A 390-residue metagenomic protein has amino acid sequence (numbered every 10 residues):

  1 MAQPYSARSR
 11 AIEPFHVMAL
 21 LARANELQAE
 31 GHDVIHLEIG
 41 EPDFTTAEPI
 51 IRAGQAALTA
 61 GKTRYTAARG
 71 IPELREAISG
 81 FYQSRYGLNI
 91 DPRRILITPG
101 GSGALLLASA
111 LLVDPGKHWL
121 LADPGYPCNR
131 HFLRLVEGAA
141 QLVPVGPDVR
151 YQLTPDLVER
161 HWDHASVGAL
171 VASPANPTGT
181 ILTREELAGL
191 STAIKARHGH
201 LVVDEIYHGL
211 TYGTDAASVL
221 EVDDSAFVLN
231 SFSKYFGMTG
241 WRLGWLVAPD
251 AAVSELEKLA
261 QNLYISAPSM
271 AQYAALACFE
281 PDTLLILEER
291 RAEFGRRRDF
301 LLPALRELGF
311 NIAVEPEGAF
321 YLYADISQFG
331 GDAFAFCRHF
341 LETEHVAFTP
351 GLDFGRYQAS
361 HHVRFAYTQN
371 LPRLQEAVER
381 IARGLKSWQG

Functional and structural regions predicted by a protein language model:
A2-Y5, F15, L20-R23, L27-V34 (+2 more regions): PLP-dependent class I/II
S9: Substrate/cofactor-recognition hotspot
A60-R64, A77-R85: Glycine-rich loop-to-alpha-helix module at the N-terminal edge of alpha/beta enzyme cores
R64-Y65, Y207: Intrinsically disordered, tyrosine-centered linear signaling motifs in cytosolic regions
R69-G70: Short beta-strand to alpha-helix junction loop
